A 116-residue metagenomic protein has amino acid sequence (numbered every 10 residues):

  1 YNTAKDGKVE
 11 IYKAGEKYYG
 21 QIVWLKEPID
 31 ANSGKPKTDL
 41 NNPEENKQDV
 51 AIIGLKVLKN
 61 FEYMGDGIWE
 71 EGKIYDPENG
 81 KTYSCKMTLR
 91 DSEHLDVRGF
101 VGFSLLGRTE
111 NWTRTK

Functional and structural regions predicted by a protein language model:
Y1-K5, I22, E70-G72, T113-R114: Tryptophan-anchored aromatic micro-motifs
N2-Y19, K26-E45, V50-D66: Short, solvent-exposed loop/hinge segments that bridge or flank secondary-structure elements
K5-K8, K56, G80-S84, R98 (+1 more regions): Short, surface-exposed coil-to-beta transition loops
A14, R90-D91: Structural motif
K17, K26-P28, P77-E78, F103-L105: Short, surface-exposed beta-strand-loop junctions and turns on beta-sheet-rich folds
G65-G72, E93-D96: Short, hydrophobic/aromatic-rich segments at coil-to-beta transitions
S92-H94, V101-K116: Edge beta-strand at a domain terminus
